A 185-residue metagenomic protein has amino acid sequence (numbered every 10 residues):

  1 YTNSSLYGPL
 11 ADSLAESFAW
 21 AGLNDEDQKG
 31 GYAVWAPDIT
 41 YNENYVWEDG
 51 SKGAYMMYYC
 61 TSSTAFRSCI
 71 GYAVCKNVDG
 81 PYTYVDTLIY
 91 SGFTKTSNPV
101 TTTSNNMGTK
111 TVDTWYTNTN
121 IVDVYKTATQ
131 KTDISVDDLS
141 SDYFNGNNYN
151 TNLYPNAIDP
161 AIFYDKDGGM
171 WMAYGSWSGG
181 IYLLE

Functional and structural regions predicted by a protein language model:
Y1-E185: Carbohydrate-active catalytic/glycan-binding domains of CAZyme proteins, especially the secreted or lumenal ectodomains
